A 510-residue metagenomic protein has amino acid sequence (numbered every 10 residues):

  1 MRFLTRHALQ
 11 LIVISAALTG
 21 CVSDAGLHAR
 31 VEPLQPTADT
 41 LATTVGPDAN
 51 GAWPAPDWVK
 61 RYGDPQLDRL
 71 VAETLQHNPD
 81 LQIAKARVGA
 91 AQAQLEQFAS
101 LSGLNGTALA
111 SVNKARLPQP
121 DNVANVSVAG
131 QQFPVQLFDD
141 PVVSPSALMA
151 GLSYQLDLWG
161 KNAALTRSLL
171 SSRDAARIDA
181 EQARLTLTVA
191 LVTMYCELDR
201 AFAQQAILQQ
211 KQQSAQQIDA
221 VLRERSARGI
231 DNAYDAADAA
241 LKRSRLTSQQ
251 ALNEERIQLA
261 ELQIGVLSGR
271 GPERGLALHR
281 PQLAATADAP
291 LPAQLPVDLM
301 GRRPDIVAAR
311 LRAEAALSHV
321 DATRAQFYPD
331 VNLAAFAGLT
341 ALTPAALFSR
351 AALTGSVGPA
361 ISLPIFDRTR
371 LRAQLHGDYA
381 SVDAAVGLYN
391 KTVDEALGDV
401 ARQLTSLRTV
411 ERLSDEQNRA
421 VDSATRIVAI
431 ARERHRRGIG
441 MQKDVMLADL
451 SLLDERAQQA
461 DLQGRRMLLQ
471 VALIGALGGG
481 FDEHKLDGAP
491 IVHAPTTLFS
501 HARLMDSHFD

Functional and structural regions predicted by a protein language model:
R2-Q76, A124-V135, D139, S146 (+5 more regions): Terminal intrinsically disordered/low-complexity segments used for targeting and assembly
D24, G103-N105, L259, Y328-D330: Strand-connecting loop/turn motifs
L67-R69, P145-A147, T193, D238 (+2 more regions): Transmembrane beta-barrel architecture of outer-membrane proteins
E73-Q82, Q92-L104, L117-Q119, F138 (+11 more regions): A glycine-/polar-enriched beta->alpha junction
I83-F98, A183, L187-Q210, S214-E224 (+7 more regions): Amphipathic alpha-helical coiled-coil segments
A108-K114, L333-L339: Transmembrane beta-barrel strands of outer-membrane/channel proteins
P118-S127, Q131-Q216: Compact, aliphatic and Gly/Pro-tolerant "microcore" segments centered on a short helix or tight beta-hairpin and their
S226-D321, A325-Y328: Acidic, glycine-rich loop-and-beta core segments that form the ion-binding/anion-interacting portion of active sites
